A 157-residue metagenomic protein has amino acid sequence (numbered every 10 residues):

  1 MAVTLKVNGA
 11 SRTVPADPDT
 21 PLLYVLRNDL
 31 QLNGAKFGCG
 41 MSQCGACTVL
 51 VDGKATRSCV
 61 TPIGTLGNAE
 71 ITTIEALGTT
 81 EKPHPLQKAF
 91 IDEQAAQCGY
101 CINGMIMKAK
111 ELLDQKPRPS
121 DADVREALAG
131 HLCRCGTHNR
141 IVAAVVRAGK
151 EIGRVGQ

Functional and structural regions predicted by a protein language model:
M1-Q157: Signature of N-terminal electron-transfer/Fe-S-associated modules in redox systems
